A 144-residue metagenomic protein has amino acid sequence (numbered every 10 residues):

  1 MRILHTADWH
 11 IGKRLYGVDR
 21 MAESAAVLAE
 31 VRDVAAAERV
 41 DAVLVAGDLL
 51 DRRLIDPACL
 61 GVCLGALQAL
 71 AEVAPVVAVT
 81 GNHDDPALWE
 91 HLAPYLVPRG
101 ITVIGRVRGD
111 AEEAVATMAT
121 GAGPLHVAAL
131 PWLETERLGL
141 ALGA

Functional and structural regions predicted by a protein language model:
M1-A66, A71-E72: N-terminal active-site segment of His-dependent metallophosphoesterases
T6-A7, V43-D48, P75-N82, V103-V107: Active-site neighborhood of phospho(di)ester-bond hydrolases with catalytic His/Asp-centered motifs
R14-G17, L49-L50, V76, L88-W89 (+1 more regions): N-terminal start-of-chain detector that recognizes signal peptides and the immediate post-cleavage beginning
I55, L64, A69, T80-A144: His/Asp/Glu-rich metal-coordinating catalytic cores of metallo-dependent phosphodiesterases/hydrolases acting on
